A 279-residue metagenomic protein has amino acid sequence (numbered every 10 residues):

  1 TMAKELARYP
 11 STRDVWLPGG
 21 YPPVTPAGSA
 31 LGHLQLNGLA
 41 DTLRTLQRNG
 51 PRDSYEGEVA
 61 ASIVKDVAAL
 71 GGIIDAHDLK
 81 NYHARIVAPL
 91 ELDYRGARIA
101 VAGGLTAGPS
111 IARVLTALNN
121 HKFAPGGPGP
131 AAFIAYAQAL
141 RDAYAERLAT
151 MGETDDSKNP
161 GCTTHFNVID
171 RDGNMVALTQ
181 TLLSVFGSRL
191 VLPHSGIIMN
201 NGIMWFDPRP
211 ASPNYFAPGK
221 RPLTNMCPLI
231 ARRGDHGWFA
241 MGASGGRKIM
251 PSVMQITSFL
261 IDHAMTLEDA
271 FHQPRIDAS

Functional and structural regions predicted by a protein language model:
T1-P18, A40-D41, Q47-P51, Y55-E56 (+4 more regions): Proteins synthesized as precursors that undergo proteolytic processing into mature forms
M2-G104: Accessory "access/gating" subregions that flank catalytic or transport cores
P22-P23, I111, D155: Polar low-complexity intrinsically disordered regions enriched in Ser/Thr and small residues
L31-H33, P89, A102-L105, D156-N159 (+1 more regions): Short Gly/Pro-enriched turn/cap motifs at secondary-structure boundaries
L148, G152-T154: Conserved SxxK-family serine transpeptidase/carboxypeptidase catalytic domain of penicillin-binding proteins
T154-D155, D170: Long, K/E/R/D-enriched contiguous segments that form extended
